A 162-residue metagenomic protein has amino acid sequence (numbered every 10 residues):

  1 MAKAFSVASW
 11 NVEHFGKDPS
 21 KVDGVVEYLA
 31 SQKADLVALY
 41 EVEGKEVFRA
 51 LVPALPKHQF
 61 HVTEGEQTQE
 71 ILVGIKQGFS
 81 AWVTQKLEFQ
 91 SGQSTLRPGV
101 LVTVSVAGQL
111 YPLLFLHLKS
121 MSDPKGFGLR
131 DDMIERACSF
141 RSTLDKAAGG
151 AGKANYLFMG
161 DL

Functional and structural regions predicted by a protein language model:
A4-H14, L110-D123: Active-site-proximal beta-strand elements of phosphoester/diester hydrolases
V7-V12, Y28-F48, G74, V102 (+3 more regions): Active-site beta-strand/loop signature of hydrolases that rely on acidic residues for catalysis
K17-Y28: Glycine-rich, highly charged phosphate/nucleotide-binding loops
V25, P53-P56, D131: Glycine-rich, phosphate-binding/catalytic loops in enzymes
L36, Y40-K119: Structured beta-strand-rich core segments of catalytic domains in phosphoester-bond hydrolases
L118-R136: Active-site-proximal segments of metal-dependent phosphoesterases and phosphodiesterases across multiple
